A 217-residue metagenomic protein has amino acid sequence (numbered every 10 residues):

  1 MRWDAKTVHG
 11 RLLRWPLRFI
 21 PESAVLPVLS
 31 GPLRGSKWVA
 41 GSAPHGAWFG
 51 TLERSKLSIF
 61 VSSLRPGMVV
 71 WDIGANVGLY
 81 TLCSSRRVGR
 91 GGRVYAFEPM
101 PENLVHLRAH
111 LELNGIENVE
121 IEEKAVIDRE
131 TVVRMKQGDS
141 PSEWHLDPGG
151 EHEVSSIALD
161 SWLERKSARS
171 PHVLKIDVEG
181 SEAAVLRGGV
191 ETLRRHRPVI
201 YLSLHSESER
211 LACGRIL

Functional and structural regions predicted by a protein language model:
M1-H110, N114, L163-A168: S-adenosyl-L-methionine
A75-V77, P101, V126-D128, V178-G180 (+1 more regions): Short, glycine/acidic-enriched loop or turn micro-motifs at the edges of active sites
S84, L107, M135, V185-G189 (+1 more regions): Hydrophobic packing residues within well-ordered alpha-helices of enzyme cores
G91-G92, G115-V119, G150, R169-S170 (+1 more regions): A short helix-to-beta-strand connector/capping loop
P101-E102, P148-V154, Y201-E209: Acceptor-substrate binding/catalytic loop of class I
V105-S161: S-adenosyl-L-methionine
S161-L217: Conserved acidic-Pro-Pro-aromatic motif
